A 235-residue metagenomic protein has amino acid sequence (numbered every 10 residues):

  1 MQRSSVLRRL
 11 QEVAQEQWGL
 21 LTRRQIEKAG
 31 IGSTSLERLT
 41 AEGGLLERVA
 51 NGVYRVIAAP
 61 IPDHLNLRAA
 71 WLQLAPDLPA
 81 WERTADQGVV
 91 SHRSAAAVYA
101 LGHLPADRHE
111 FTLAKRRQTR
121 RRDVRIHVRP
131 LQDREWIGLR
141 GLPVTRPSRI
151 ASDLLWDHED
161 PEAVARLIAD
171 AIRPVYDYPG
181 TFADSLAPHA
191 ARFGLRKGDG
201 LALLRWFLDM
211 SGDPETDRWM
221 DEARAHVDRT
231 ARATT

Functional and structural regions predicted by a protein language model:
Q2-R9, Q15-R146, D153, D157-T235: Short gly/ser-rich loop at a beta-strand->alpha-helix junction or flexible surface loop bordering the NTP-binding
